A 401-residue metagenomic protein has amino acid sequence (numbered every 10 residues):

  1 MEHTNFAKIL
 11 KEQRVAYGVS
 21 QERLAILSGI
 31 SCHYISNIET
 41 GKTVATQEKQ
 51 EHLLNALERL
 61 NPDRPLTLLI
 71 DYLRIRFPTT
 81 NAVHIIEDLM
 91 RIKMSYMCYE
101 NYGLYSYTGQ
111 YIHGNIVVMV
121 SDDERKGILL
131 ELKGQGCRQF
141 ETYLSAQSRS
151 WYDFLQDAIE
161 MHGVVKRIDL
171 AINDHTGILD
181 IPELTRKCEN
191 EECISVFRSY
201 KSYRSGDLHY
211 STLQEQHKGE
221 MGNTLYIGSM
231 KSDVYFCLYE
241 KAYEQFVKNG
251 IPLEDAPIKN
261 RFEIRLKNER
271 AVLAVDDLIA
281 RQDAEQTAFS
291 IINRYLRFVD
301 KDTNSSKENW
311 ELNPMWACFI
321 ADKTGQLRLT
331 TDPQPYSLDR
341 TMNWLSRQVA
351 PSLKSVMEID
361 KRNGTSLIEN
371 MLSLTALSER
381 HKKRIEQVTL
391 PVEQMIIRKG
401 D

Functional and structural regions predicted by a protein language model:
E2-N5, E12, A16, E58-S337 (+1 more regions): Structured, helix-rich domain cores that form ligand/interaction pockets
K8-L27, H52, T331: Short basic helix-loop element that most often maps to the first helix and adjoining turn of HTH DNA-binding modules
L10, L24-A25, I35-I38, L338: Conserved hydrophobic/aromatic packing and binding residues within compact polymer-binding modules
Q21-E22, E39, R261-E263: Acidic-residue sensor for enzyme active/binding pockets
G29-A45: Recognition helix of helix-turn-helix/homeodomain-like DNA-binding domains that insert into the DNA major groove
T46-P62: DNA major-groove recognition helix of helix-turn-helix/homeodomain DNA-binding modules
